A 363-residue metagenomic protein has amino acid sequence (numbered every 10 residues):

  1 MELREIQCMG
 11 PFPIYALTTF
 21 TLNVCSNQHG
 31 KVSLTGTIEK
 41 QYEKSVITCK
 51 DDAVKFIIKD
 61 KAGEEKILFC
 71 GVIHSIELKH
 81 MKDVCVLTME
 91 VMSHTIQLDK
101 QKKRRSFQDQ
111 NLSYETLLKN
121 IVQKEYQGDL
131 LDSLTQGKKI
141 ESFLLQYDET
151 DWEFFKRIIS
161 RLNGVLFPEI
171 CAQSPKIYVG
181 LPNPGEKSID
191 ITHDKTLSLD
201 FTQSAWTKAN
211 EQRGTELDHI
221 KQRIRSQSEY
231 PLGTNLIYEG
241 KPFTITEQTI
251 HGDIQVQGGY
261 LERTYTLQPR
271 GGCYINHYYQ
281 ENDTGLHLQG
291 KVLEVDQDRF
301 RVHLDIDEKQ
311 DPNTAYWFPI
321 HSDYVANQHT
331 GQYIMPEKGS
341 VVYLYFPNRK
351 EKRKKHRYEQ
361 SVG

Functional and structural regions predicted by a protein language model:
M1-G363: Amphipathic alpha-helical and helix-coil boundary elements used as assembly and membrane-proximal scaffolds
